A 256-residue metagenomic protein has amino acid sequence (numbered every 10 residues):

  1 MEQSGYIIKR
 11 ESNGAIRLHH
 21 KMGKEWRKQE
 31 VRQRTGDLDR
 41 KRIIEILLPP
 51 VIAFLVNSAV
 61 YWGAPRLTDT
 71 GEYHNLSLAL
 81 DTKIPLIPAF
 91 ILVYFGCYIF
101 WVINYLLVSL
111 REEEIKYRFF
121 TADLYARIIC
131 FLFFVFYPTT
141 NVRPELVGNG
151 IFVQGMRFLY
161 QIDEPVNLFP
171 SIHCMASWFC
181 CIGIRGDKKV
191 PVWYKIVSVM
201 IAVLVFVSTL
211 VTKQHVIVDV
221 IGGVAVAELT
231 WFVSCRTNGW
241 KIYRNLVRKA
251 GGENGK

Functional and structural regions predicted by a protein language model:
G5, H19-W101: N-terminal transmembrane-helix/juxtamembrane module of multi-pass inner/ER membrane proteins
S58-A59, R127-F136, M200-V211: Aromatic-anchored segments of alpha-helical transmembrane domains
A64-A79, S109-W193, K241-G255: Membrane-interface loops
V93-F100, I172-A176, I221-A225: Membrane-embedded alpha-helical segments of multi-pass membrane proteins, especially the transmembrane helices
F100-N104, A176-I182, M200-S208: Hydrophobic, membrane-inserted alpha-helices
P144, G148, P165-F169, L204-F232: Interfacial helix-loop-helix junctions of multi-pass membrane proteins
C181-R185, A227-C235: Hydrophobic transmembrane alpha-helices
P191-V203: Short hydrophobic alpha-helices at membrane interfaces in multi-pass membrane enzymes
